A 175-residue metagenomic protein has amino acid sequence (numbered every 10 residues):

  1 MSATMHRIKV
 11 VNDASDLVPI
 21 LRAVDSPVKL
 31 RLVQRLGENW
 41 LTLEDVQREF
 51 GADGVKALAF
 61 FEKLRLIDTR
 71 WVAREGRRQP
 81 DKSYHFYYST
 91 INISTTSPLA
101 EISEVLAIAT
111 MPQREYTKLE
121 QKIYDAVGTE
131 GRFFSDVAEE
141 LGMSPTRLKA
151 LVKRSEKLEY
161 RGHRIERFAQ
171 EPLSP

Functional and structural regions predicted by a protein language model:
M1-I20, K63-I91: N-terminal leader segment of winged-helix/HTH proteins
A3-L30, S97-Q121, P145-R147, F168-P172: Short alpha-helical segments that sit at the start of domains
P27-F50: N-terminal helix-turn-helix DNA-binding core of bacterial DNA-binding proteins
L43-E49, F133-L141: A short acidic, leucine-rich amphipathic alpha-helix
F50-K63, L141-R154: Short amphipathic alpha-helical interaction segments
K63-A73, K153-R167: A short, conserved structural fragment
E75-T110, L173-P175: Conserved segment of winged-helix/HTH DNA-binding domains
K118-E130: Short, amphipathic alpha-helical "recognition" segments used to contact nucleic acids or chromatin
